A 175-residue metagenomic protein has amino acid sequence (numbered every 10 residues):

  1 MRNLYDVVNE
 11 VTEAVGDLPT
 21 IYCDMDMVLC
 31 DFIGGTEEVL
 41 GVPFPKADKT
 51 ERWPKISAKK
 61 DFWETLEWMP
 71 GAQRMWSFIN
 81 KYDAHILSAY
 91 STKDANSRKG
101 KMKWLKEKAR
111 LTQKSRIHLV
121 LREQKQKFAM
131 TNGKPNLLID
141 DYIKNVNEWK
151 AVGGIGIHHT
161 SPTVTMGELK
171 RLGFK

Functional and structural regions predicted by a protein language model:
M1-P19, W68-R74, F78, A84-I86 (+2 more regions): Charge-dense, intrinsically disordered terminal/linker segments
R2-K60, A151, S161: Active-site neighborhood of HAD-like aspartate-dependent phosphohydrolases
T20, I117-W149: Conserved Lys-Pro-Asp/Glu-containing loop-to-beta segment of HAD-superfamily phosphomonoesterases, centered on
L29-I33, E38, A84, K93-S97 (+3 more regions): Short catalytic/ligand-binding loop motif for oxyanion handling, primarily in non-cytosolic enzymes, centered on
A47-D48, A58-I86, D94-K99: Short, acidic loop-to-helix structural element flanking the phosphoryl-transfer center in phosphate-processing enzymes
L87-D94, R98, M102, K106-K127: A short, structured active-site edge motif that brings together acidic residues
K134-R171: Acidic, Mg2+-coordinating phosphoryl-transfer loop and its flanking beta/alpha structural elements, shared across
